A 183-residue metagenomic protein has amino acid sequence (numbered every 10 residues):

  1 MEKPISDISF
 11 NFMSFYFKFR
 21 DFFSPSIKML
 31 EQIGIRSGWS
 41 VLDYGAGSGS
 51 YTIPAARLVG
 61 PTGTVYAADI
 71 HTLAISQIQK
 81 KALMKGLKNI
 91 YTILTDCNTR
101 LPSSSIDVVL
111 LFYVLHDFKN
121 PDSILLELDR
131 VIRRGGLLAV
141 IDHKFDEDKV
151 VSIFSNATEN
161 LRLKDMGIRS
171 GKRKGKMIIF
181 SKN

Functional and structural regions predicted by a protein language model:
N11-L30, D146-K149: Conserved SAM-binding loop and adjacent beta-strand
G38-G47: Conserved class I S-adenosyl-L-methionine
S48-N98: Class I SAM-dependent methyltransferase SAM/SAH-binding core
N98-V109: A short acidic, Gly/Pro-enriched loop at the edge of an enzyme's catalytic core that lines a small-molecule cofactor
D107-N120: A short SAM/SAH-binding and catalytic strip from SAM-dependent methyltransferases
D122-R134: A short glycine-rich, Lys/Arg-flanked "PGG" loop and its adjoining helix->strand segment in the class I
G135-H143: Conserved beta-strand signature within the Rossmann-like core of class I S-adenosyl-L-methionine
A157-N183: Core SAM-dependent methyltransferase catalytic element
